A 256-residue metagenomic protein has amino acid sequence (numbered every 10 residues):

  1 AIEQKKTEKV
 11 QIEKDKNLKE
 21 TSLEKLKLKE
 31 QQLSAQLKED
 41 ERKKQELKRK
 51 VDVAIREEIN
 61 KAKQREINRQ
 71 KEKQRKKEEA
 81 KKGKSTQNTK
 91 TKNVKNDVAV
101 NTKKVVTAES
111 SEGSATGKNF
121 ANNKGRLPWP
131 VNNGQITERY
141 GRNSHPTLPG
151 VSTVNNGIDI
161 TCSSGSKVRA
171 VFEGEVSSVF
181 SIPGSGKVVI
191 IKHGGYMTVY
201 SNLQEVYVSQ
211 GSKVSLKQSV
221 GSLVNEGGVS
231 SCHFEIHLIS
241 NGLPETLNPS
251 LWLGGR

Functional and structural regions predicted by a protein language model:
A1-V94: Alpha-helical oligomerization segments with coiled-coil/rod-like character
E8, V168-E175, V208-S222: Short, well-structured beta-strand-loop connectors
L26, I136, I160, G174 (+2 more regions): Terminal peptide-recognition signature
I67-N132, E138, R142: Long, low-complexity, acidic/serine-threonine-proline-glutamine-glycine-rich intrinsically disordered tracts that serve
V105-K124, T137-A170, H193, S231 (+1 more regions): Short glycine/threonine/proline-enriched tight-turn/helix- or strand-capping micro-motif at secondary-structure
R139, V179-F180, L223: Residue-level recognition of beta-strand microenvironments
T153, A170-E205: Zn2+-dependent peptidoglycan hydrolase active-site motif and core
V189-K192, Q210-R256: Conserved, short, structured surface segments that act as functional micro-motifs
